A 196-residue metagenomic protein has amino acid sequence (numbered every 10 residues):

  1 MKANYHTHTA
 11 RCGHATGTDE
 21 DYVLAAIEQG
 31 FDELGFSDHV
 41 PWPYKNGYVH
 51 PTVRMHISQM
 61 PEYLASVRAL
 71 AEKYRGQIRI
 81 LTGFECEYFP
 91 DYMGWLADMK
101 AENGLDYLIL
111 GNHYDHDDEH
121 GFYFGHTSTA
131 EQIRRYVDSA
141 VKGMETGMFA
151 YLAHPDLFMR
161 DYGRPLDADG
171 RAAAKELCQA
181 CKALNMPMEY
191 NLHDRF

Functional and structural regions predicted by a protein language model:
M1-C86, P90, K100, M159-Y162 (+3 more regions): An N-terminally biased module of ancient metal coordination in phosphate/nucleic-acid-related enzymes
G13, L105, I109-F196: Domain-core and long-helix interface of multi-subunit machines
Y22, G94-A97, D138-S139: A generic local structural motif
I78-G125: Hydrophobic alpha-helical segments and helix pairs
